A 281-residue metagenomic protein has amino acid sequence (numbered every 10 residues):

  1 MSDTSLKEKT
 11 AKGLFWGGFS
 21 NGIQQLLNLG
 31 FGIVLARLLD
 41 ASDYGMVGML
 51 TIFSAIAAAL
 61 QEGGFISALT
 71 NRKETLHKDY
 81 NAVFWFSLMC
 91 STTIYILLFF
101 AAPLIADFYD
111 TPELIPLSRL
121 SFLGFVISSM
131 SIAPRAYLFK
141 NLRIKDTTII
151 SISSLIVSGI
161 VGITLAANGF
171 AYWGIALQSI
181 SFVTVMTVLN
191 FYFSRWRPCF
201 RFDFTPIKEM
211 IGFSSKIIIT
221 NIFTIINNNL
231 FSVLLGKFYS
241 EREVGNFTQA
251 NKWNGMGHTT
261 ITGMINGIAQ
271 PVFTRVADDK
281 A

Functional and structural regions predicted by a protein language model:
M1-L6, T10, K145, V188-V233 (+3 more regions): Interhelical loop/hinge segments that connect adjacent transmembrane helices in multipass membrane
K7, A68-H77, I127-I150, N168 (+3 more regions): Membrane-interface junctions at transmembrane-helix termini in multi-pass inner-membrane proteins
E8-N28, M49-L50, A55, A59-P103 (+4 more regions): Membrane-water interface segments that mark the loop-to-transmembrane alpha-helix transition
N21, Q25, I52-A55, S91 (+5 more regions): Residue-level recognition of pore/gate-forming positions within transmembrane alpha-helices of multi-pass
L29-D43, A106-F108, T164-A166, I225-M256 (+1 more regions): Helix-terminus/linker motif at the lipid-water interface of multi-pass membrane proteins
F31, A41-Q61, G124, K216 (+2 more regions): Alpha-helical transmembrane segments of polytopic membrane transporters and translocases
A59-H77, F139-K140, A250, N254-A281: Helix-loop junctions and terminal segments of transmembrane helices in multi-pass membrane transport/translocation
I115-F122, I150-R195, I211-F213, T220 (+1 more regions): Hydrophobic alpha-helical transmembrane segments
